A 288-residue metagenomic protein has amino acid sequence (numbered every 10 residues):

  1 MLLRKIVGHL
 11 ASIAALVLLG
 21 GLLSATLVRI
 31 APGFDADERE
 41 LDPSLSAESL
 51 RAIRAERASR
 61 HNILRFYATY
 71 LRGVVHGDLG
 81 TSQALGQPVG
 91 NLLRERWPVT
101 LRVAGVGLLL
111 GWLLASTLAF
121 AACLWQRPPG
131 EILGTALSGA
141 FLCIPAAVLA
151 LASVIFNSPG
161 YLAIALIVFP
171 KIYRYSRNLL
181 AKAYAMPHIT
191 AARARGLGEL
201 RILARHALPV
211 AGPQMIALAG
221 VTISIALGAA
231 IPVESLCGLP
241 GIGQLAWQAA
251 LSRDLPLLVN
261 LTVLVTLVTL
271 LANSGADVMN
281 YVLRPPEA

Functional and structural regions predicted by a protein language model:
M1-K5, A25, R29, Q83-G86 (+3 more regions): Transmembrane-helix boundary motif in ABC transporter permease subunits
A11-G20, L200-A229: Transmembrane alpha-helices
V17-R65: Hydrophobic alpha-helical transmembrane segments of membrane transport/permease proteins and related membrane-embedded
G20, G107-S116, A163-I164, G243-N280: Hydrophobic alpha-helical transmembrane segments of polytopic membrane proteins
G21-E38, L218-W247, P256, T262 (+2 more regions): Non-cytoplasmic
R60-S116: An internal, D/E-rich "acidic patch" concept
L110, L133-P170, L255: Generic hydrophobic transmembrane alpha-helix motif, especially the helices
N157-R193, G198: Membrane-cytosol interface at the C-terminal ends of specific transmembrane alpha-helices in multi-pass membrane
